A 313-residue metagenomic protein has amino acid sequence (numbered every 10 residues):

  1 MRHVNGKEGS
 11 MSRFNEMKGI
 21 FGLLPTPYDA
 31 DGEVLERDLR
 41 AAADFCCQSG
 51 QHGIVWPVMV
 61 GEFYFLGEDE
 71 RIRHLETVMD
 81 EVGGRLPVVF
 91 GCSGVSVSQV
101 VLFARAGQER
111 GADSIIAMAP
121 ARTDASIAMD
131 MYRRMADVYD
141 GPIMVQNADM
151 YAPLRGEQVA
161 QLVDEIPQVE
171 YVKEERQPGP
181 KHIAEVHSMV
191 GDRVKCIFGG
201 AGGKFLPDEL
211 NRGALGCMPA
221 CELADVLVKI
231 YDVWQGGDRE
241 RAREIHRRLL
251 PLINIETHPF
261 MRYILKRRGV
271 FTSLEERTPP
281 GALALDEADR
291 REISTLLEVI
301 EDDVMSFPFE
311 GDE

Functional and structural regions predicted by a protein language model:
M1-S10: Short, Lys/Arg-enriched N-terminal segments with co-localized hydrophobic residues within the first ~10-30 amino acids
R13-A152: Active-site beta->alpha loop and helix N-cap motifs at the rims of alpha/beta catalytic domains
E33, Q51, A112, P167 (+3 more regions): Residue-level recognition of short, well-ordered coil/turn positions that link secondary-structure elements
L39, L75, V100, Y132 (+4 more regions): A general structural signal for well-ordered alpha-helical segments in protein cores
C47, P207-E313: Structured C-terminal cap/extension of enzyme domains
L66-D69, S126-M131, G156-Q158, N211 (+2 more regions): Short secondary-structure transition/capping segments
D80-L86, R110-G111, Y139-G141, D164-Q168 (+3 more regions): Short helix-capping segments at alpha-helix termini
D149-T257: Catalytic alpha/beta core domains of metabolic enzymes, predominantly
